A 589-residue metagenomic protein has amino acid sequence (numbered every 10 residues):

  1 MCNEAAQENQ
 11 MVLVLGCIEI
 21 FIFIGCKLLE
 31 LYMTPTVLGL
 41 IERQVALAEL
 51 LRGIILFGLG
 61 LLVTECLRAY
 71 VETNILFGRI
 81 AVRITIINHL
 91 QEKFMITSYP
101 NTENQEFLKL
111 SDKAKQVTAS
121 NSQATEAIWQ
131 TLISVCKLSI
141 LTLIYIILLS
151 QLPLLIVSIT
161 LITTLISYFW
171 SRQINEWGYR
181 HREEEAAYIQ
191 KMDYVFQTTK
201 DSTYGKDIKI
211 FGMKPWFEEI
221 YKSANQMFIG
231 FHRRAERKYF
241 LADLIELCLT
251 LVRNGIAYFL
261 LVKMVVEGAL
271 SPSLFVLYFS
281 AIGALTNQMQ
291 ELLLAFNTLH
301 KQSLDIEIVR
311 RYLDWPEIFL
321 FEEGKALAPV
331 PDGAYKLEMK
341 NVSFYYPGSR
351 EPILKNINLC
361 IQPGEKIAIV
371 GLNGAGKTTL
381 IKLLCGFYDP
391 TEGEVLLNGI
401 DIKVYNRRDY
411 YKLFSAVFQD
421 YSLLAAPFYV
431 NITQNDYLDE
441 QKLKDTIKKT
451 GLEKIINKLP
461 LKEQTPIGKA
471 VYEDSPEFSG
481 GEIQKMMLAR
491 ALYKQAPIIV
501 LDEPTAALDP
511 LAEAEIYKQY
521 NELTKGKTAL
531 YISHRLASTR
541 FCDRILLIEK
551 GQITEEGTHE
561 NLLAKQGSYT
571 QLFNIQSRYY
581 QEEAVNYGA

Functional and structural regions predicted by a protein language model:
M1-N3, I80-S122, E126, Y188-F231 (+2 more regions): Extended non-transmembrane interhelical loops and adjacent amphipathic helices of multipass membrane proteins
M11-Y70, Y145-G178, V252-F259, K263-P272 (+3 more regions): Transmembrane helix-loop-helix hairpins at lipid-water interfaces of multipass membrane proteins, especially the type-1
S111, L396, E453-M486, Q495 (+1 more regions): ABC-fold ATPase nucleotide-binding domain signature/coupling loops
I210, L313-I367, D445, E522-K525: Primarily ABC-family ATPase nucleotide-binding module
M213, A257, Y278-D314: Cytosolic ends of transmembrane helices, especially the final helix of ABC transmembrane type-1 domains
C385: Helix-to-loop junction immediately C-terminal to a conserved catalytic motif
L396, Y411, Y429-E473, Y517 (+1 more regions): ABC ATPase nucleotide-binding domain helical subdomain, centered on the C-loop/LSGGQ "ABC signature"
K462, K518, T524-G526, R535 (+1 more regions): C-terminal portion of ABC ATPase nucleotide-binding domains
